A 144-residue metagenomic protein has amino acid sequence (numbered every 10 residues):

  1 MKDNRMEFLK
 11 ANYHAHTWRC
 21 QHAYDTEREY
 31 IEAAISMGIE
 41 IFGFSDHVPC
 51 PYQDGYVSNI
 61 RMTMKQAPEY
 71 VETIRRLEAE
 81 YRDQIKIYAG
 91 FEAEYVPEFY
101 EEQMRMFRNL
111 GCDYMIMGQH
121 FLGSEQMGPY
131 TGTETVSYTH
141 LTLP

Functional and structural regions predicted by a protein language model:
M1-P97, F107: An N-terminally biased module of ancient metal coordination in phosphate/nucleic-acid-related enzymes
V48-A67, I116-Y138: Active-site gating loops and adjacent loop-to-helix segments of metal-dependent hydrolytic enzymes
E98-Q103, Q126-Y130: Short, conserved acidic/polar surface loops in the N-terminal third of protein domains
N109-Y114: Glycine-enriched alpha-helix->loop->beta-strand junction motifs that scaffold or abut catalytic
T139-P144: Conserved small/polar residues in nucleotide/adenosyl-binding loops
